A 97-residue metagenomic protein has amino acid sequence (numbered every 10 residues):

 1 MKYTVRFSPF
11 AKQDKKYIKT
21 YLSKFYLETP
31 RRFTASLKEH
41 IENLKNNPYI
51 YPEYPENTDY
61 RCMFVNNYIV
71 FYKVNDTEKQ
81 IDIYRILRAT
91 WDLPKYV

Functional and structural regions predicted by a protein language model:
M1-E56, Y60: Basic, Lys/Arg-enriched alpha-helical interface segments
E53-E56, V65, A89, K95: Generic structural "secondary-structure junction" signal
Y60, N67-I69: Short hydrophobic/aromatic beta-strand or adjacent loop that forms the aromatic wall/cage of a ligand/substrate-binding
I69, K73-V97: Enriched for short, Lys/Arg-rich terminal
